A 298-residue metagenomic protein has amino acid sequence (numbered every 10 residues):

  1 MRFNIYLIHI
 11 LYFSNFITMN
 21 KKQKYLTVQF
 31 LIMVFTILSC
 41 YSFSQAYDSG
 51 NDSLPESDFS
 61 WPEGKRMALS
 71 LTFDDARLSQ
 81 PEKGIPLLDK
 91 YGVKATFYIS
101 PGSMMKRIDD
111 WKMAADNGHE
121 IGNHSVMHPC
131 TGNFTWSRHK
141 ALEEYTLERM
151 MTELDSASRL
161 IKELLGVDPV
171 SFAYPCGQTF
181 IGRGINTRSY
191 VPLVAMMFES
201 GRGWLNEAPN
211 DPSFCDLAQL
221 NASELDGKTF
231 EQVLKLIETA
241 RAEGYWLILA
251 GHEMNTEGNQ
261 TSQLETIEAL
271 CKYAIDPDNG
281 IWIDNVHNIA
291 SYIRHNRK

Functional and structural regions predicted by a protein language model:
F3-A46: Bacterial Sec-dependent N-terminal signal peptides
C40, F180-G182, T256-T261: A generic structural signal for short coil/turn motifs at secondary-structure boundaries
Y47, L54-E63, S103-K106, F198-S213 (+3 more regions): C-terminal domain-boundary segment and adjacent tail
Y47-F134, R138-Y145, E153-T179, E238 (+4 more regions): Active-site beta->alpha N-cap acidic-glycine motif
L69, W246-I248: Residue-level preference for the first positions of well-ordered beta-strands
K83, M105-K106, N133-V233, T266: Catalytic domains of cell-wall/extracellular-matrix polysaccharide-remodeling enzymes, centered on de-N-acetylation
